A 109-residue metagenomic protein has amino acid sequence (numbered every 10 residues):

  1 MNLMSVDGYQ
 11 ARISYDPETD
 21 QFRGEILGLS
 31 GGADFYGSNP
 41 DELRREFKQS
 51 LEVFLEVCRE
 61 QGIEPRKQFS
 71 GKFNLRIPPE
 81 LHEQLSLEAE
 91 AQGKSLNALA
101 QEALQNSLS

Functional and structural regions predicted by a protein language model:
M1-Q21, E25, Q49, E56: N-terminal segment of the canonical double-stranded RNA-binding domain
R12-S14, Y36, N74-R76: Generic structural detector for well-ordered beta-strands
L27-S30, K67-F69: Short glycine-enriched loop/turn motifs at secondary-structure junctions
S30-D41: A short, exposed loop/beta-hairpin motif centered on an aromatic-Gly-Thr core
N39-V53: A short, charged, amphipathic alpha-helix used as a generic interaction element across diverse proteins
E60-R76, E80, E90-K94, A98: Short Lys/Arg-rich basic patches
L96-S109: Short, basic amphipathic alpha-helical segments that act as recognition/interaction helices in nucleic-acid-binding
